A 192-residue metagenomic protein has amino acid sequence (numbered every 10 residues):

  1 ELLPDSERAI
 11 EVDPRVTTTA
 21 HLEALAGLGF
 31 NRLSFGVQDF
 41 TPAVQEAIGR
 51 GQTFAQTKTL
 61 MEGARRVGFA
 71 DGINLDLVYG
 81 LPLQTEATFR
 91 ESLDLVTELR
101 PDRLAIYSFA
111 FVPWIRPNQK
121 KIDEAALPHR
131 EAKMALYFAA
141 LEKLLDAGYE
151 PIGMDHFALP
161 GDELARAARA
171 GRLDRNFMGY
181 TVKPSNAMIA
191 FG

Functional and structural regions predicted by a protein language model:
E1-G192: C-terminal scaffold of the Radical SAM
